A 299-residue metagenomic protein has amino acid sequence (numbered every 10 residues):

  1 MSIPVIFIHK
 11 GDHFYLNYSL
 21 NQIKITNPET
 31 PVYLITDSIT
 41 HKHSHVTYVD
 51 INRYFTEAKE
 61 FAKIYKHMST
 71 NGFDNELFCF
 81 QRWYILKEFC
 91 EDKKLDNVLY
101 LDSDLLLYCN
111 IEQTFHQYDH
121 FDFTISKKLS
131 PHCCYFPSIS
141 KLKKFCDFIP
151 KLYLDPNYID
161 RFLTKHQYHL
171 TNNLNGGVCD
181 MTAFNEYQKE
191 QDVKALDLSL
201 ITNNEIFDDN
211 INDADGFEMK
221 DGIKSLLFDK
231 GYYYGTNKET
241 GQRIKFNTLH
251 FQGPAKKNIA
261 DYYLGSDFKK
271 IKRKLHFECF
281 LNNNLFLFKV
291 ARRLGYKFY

Functional and structural regions predicted by a protein language model:
M1-M68, E91, S266-Y299: N-terminal anchoring/stem segment of glycosyltransferases
G11-H13, I39-T40, Y54, L105-L107 (+2 more regions): Short, solvent-exposed loop/turn segments at secondary-structure junctions
I25-E29, E88-L99, I139-K143, E190: Secondary-structure boundary elements
L34, Y118-D122, Y153: Catalytic phosphate/metal-binding cores of nucleic-acid and nucleotide-processing enzymes, i.e., regions that mediate
E60-F73, N157-L163: An acidic/histidine-cluster motif and surrounding catalytic segment that typifies divalent-metal-assisted enzyme active
F78-T124: GT-A fold catalytic core of metal-dependent nucleotide-sugar glycosyltransferases, centered on the diacidic
D122-S140: Short beta-strand-to-loop element that shapes/binds the nucleotide-sugar donor at the catalytic cleft/hinge
C146-N284: Catalytic core and acceptor-binding pocket of nucleotide-sugar-dependent glycosyltransferases
